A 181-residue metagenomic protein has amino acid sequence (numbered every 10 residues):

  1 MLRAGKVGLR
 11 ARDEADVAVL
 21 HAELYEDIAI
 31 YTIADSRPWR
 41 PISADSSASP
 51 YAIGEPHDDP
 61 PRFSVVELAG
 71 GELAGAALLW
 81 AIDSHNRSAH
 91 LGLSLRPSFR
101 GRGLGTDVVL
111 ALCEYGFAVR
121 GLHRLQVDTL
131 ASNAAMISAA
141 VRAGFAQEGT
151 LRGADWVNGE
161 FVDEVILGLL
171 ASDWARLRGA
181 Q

Functional and structural regions predicted by a protein language model:
M1-D27, R62, V66-Q181: Acyl-donor (CoA/ACP) binding surface of acyl/acetyltransferases
I28-Y51: Conserved GNAT-fold acetyl-CoA-binding loop/helix
Y51-S64: A short helix-loop-beta-strand connector motif used in the catalytic cores of GNAT acetyltransferases and, in some
